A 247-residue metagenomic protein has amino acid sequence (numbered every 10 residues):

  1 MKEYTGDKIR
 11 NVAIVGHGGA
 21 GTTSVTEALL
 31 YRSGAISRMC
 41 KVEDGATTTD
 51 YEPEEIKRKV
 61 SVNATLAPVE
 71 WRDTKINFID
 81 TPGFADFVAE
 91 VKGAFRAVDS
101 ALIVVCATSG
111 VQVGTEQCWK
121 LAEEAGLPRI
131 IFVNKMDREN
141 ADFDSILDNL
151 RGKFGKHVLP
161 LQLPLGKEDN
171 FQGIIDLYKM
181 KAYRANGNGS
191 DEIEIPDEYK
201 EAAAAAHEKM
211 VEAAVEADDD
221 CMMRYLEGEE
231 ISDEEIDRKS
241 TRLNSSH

Functional and structural regions predicted by a protein language model:
M1-A20, R38, A107-R242: P-loop NTPase catalytic nucleotide-binding module
M1-V111, F154, P160, E201-A203: P-loop NTPase switch module centered on the Walker A-proximal segment
L243-H247: Positively charged, low-complexity/disordered segments
